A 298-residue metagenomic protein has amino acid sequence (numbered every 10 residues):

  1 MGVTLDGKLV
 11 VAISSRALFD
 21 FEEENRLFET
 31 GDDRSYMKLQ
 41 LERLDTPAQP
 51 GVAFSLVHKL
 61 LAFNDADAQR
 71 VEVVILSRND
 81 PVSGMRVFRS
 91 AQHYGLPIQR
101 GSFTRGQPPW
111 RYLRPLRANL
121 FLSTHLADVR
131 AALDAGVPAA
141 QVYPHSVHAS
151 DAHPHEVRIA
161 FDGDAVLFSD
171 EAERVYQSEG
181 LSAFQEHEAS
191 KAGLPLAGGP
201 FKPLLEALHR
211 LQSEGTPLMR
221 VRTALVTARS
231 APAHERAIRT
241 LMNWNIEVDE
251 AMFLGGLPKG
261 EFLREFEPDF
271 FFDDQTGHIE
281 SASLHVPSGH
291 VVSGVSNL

Functional and structural regions predicted by a protein language model:
M1-V11, L126-I159, G163-S190, K202 (+4 more regions): Asp-based, Mg2+/Mn2+-dependent phosphohydrolase catalytic module
G2-Q107, H153, D162-F253: Alpha-helical substrate-recognition element adjacent to the catalytic core
L76-R78, L122-H125, V226-R229, F272-Q275: Short His-Asn-centered micro-motif
Y94-P97, L116-R117, A135-G136, W244-E247 (+2 more regions): Short, structured coil segments at secondary-structure junctions
Q99, N119, V157, D249 (+1 more regions): Conserved acidic residues
R100-R105, S123, A140-V142, A251-G255 (+2 more regions): Short acidic-hydrophobic, aromatic-tinged amphipathic segments that line or gate anion-handling sites
W110-R111, G260: Short hydrophobic/charged patches on amphipathic alpha-helices used for structural packing and interfaces
